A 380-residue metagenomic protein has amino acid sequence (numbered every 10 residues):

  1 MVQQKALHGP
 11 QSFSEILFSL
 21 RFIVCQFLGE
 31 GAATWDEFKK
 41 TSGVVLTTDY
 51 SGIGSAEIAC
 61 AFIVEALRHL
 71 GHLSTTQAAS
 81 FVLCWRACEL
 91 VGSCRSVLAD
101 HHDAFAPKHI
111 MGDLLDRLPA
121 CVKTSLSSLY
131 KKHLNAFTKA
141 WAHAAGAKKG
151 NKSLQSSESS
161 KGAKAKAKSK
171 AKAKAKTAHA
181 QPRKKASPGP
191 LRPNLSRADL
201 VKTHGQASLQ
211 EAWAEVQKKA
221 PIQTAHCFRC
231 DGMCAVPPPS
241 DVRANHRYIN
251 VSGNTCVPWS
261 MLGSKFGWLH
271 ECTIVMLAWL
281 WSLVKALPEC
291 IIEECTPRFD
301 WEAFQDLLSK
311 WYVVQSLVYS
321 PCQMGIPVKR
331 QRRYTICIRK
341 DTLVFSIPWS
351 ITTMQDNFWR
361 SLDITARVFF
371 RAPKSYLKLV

Functional and structural regions predicted by a protein language model:
M1-S96: S-adenosyl-L-methionine
A56, S93, R117, V257-W259: Active-site loop signature of alpha/beta-hydrolase-fold enzymes
A59-A66, H101, S282, D306-W311: Alpha-helical structural signal in soluble globular domains
A78-A79, K168-K174: Intrinsically disordered, low-complexity, charge-biased tails
A99-K108: Short, conserved SAM-binding/catalytic segment of Class I S-adenosyl-L-methionine-dependent methyltransferases
M111: Conserved residues in the N-terminal Rossmann fold of short-chain dehydrogenase/reductase
L114: Conserved phosphate-binding loops in nucleotide/dinucleotide-binding enzymes
A120-A165, A173-Y248, G253-V380: Class I S-adenosyl-L-methionine
